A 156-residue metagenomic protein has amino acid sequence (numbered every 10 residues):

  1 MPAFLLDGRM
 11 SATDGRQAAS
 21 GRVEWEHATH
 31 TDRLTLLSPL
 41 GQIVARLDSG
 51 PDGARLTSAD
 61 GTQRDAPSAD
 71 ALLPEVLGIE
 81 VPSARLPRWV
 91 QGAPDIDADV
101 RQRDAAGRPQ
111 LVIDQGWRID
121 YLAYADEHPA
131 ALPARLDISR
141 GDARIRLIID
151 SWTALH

Functional and structural regions predicted by a protein language model:
M1-R16: A short, Trp-centered hydrophobic/proline-enriched beta-strand micro-motif
P2, G21, H30, I43 (+4 more regions): Envelope-exposed proteins and targeting segments
D7, A18, R22, E26 (+3 more regions): Beta-strand-dominated lipid-handling architectures at cellular/organellar boundaries
M10-D14, H27-T29, S38-L40, R140-D142 (+1 more regions): Beta-strand elements of well-folded, non-transmembrane domains
R16, L40, A59-G61, D114-G116 (+1 more regions): Glycine-centered tight beta-turn/hairpin loop motif at sheet-sheet or coil-to-beta transitions
T31-E80: An acidic-aromatic
D60-G107: Surface-exposed, polar helix/loop patches in the mature regions of secreted/periplasmic/lumenal proteins that form
G92-H156: Gly/Pro-enriched, hydrophobic low-complexity segments that function as extracytoplasmic propeptides/linkers
